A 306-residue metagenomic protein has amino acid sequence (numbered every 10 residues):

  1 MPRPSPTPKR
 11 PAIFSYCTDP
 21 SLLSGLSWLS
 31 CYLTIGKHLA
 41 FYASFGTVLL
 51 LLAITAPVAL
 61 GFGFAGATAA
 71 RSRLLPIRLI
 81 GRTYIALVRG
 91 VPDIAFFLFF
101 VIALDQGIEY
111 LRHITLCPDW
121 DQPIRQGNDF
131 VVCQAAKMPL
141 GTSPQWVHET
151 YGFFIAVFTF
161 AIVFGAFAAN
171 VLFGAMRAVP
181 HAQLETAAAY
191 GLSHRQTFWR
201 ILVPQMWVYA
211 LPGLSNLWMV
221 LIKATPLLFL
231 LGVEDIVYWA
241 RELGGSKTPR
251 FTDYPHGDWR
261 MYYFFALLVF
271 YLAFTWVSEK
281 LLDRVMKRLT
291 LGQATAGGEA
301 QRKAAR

Functional and structural regions predicted by a protein language model:
P2-R306: Transmembrane alpha-helices and adjacent helix-loop boundaries
